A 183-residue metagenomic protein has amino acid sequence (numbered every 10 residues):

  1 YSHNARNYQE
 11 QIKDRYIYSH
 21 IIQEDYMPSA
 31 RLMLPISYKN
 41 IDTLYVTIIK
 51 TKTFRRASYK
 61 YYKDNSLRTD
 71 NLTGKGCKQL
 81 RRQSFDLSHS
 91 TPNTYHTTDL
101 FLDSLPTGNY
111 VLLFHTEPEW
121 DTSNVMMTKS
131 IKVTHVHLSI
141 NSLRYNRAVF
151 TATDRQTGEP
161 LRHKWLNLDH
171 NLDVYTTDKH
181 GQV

Functional and structural regions predicted by a protein language model:
Y1-V183: N-terminal, cleavable Sec-dependent signal peptides of secreted/periplasmic/extracellular proteins
